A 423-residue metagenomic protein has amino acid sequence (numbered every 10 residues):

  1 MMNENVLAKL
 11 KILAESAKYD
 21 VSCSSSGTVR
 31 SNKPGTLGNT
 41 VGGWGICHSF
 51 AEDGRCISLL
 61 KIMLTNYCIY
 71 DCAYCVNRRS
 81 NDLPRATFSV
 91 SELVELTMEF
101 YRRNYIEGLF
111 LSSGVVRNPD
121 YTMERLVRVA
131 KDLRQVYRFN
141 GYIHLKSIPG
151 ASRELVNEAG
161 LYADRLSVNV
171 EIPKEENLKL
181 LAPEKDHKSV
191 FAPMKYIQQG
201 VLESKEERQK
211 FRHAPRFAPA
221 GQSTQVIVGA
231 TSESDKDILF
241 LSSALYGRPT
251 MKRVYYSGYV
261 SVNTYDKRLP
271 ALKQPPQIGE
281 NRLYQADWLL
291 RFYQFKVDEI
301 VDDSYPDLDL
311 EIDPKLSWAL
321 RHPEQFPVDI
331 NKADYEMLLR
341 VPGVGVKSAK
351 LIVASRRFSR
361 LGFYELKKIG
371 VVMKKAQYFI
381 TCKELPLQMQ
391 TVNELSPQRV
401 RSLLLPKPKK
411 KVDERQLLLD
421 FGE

Functional and structural regions predicted by a protein language model:
M1-Y67, V372, I380-T381, Q388-K411 (+1 more regions): Flexible, acidic/Gly-rich N-terminal and inter-domain linker regions that tether and position cofactor-handling modules
L59, C72, L111, V168 (+3 more regions): Conserved, mostly hydrophobic/aromatic
I69, A73-V76: Cys/His/Pro-rich metal-binding microdomains
R78-L93, F100-L126, D132-R153, G160-F211 (+2 more regions): Core AdoMet radical
K174, S189-D266, P275-V301: Conserved C-terminal portion of the radical SAM core fold that forms the substrate/S-adenosylmethionine-binding
L272-P275, L289-P327: Alpha-helical ds-nucleic-acid-binding substructure associated with the helix-hairpin-helix region of base-excision DNA
D307-M337, F363-E423: C-terminal extensions
